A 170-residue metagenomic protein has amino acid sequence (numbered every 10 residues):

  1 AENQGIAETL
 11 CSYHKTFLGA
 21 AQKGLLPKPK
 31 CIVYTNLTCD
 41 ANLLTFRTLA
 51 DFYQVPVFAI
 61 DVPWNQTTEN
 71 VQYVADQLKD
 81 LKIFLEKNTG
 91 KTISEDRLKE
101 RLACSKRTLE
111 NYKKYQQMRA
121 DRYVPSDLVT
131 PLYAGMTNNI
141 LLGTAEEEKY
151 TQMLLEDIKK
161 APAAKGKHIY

Functional and structural regions predicted by a protein language model:
A1-E95: Trp/Phe/Arg-rich N-terminal binding region typifying the photolyase-homology
K79, I83-Y170: A charged, amphipathic alpha-helical module
